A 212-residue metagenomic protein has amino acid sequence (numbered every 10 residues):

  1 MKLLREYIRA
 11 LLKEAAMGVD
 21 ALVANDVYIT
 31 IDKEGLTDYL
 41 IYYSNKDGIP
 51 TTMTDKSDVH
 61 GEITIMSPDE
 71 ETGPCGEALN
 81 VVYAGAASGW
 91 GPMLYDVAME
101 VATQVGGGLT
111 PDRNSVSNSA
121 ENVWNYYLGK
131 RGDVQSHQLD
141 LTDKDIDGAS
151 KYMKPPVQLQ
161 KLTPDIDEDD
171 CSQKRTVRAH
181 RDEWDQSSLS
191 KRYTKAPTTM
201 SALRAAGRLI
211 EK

Functional and structural regions predicted by a protein language model:
M1-A16: Protein-protein interaction and targeting regions used for scaffolding, dimerization, and localization
L3, Y7, M93, S119-N122 (+1 more regions): Alpha-helix boundary/N-cap detector
A16-D38, V59, I63-G73, T103-K212: Terminal substrate-recognition subdomain of acyl/acetyltransferases
E34-M53, V134: A short helix-loop-beta-strand connector motif used in the catalytic cores of GNAT acetyltransferases and, in some
G48-T64: Glycine-rich phosphate/pyrophosphate-binding loop shared by adenosine-nucleotide-utilizing enzymes
P68, T72-A86: Conserved acetyl-CoA binding element of GNAT-fold acetyltransferases
A84-T103: Conserved acetyl-CoA-binding loop-helix of GNAT-fold acetyltransferases
